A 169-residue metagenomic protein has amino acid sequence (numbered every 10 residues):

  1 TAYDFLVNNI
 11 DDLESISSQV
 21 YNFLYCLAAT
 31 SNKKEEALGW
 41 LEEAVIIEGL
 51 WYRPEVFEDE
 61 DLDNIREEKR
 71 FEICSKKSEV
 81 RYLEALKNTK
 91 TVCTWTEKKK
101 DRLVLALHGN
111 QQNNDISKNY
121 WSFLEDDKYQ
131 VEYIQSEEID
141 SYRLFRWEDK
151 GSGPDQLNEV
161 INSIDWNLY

Functional and structural regions predicted by a protein language model:
F5-L6, W40: Alpha-helical solenoid repeat scaffolds, predominantly canonical TPR units
F23-L24: Structural register within alpha-helical repeat arrays
A28-S31: Residue at a conserved register position within TPR or TPR-like alpha-solenoid repeats
I46-D101, D155: A domain-start/cap signature at the N-terminus of enzymes
D101-L168: Serine-hydrolase catalytic machinery in alpha/beta-hydrolase-like enzymes
